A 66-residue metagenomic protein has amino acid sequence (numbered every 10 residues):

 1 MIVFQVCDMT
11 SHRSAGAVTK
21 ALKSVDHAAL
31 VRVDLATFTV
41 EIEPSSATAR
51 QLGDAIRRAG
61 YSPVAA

Functional and structural regions predicted by a protein language model:
M1-M9: Short glycine-/aliphatic-rich beta-strand segments at the starts of folded cytosolic domains
T10-G16: Conserved redox-active cysteine motifs that mediate thiol-disulfide chemistry, especially di-cysteine Cys-X(1-2)-Cys
G16, K20-V25, A29-L30, D34-A66: C-terminal structural segments of small proteins and small subunits
